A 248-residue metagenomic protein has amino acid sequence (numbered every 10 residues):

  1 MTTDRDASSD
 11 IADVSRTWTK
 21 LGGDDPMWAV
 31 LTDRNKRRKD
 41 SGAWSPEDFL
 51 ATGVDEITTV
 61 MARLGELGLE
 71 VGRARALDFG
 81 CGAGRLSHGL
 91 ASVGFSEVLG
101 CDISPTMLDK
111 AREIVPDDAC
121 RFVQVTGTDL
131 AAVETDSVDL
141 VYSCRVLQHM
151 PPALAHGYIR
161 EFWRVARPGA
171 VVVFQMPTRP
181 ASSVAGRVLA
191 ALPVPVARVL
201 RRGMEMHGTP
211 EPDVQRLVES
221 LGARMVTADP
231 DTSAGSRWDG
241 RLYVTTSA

Functional and structural regions predicted by a protein language model:
T2-R73, F79, A83-A131, M150-G157 (+1 more regions): Class I (Rossmann-like) S-adenosyl-L-methionine-dependent methyltransferase catalytic domain, capturing the SAM-binding
D139: Acidic donor-binding loop of glycosyltransferase active sites
Y142: A conserved beta-strand element that flanks and buttresses the S-adenosyl-L-methionine
R145-V146: Short catalytic micro-motifs in class I SAM-dependent methyltransferases
H156-P168: A short glycine-rich, Lys/Arg-flanked "PGG" loop and its adjoining helix->strand segment in the class I
